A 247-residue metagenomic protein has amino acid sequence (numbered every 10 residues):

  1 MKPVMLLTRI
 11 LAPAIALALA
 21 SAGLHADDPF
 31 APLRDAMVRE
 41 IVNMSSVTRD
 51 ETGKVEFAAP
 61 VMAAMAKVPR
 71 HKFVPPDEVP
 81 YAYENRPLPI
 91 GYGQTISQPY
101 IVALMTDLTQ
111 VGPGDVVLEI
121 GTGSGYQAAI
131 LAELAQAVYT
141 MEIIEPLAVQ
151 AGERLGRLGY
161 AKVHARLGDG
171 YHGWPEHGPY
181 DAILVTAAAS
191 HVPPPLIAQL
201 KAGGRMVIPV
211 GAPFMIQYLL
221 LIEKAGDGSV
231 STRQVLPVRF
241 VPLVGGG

Functional and structural regions predicted by a protein language model:
M1-A12: Bacterial N-terminal signal peptides that target proteins for export
K2, F73-P75, G204: Short amphipathic alpha-helical segments with coiled-coil-like heptad repeat character
L7, L24-P29: N-terminal export signals and maturation junctions of secreted/periplasmic proteins
I10-A20: Bacterial N-terminal signal peptides
A20-S21, D107: Juxtamembrane/membrane-water interface recognition
D27-L118, L134, V149, G156-R157 (+3 more regions): Class I SAM-dependent transferase core
L108-S229: Conserved nucleotide-cofactor-binding alpha/beta core module
